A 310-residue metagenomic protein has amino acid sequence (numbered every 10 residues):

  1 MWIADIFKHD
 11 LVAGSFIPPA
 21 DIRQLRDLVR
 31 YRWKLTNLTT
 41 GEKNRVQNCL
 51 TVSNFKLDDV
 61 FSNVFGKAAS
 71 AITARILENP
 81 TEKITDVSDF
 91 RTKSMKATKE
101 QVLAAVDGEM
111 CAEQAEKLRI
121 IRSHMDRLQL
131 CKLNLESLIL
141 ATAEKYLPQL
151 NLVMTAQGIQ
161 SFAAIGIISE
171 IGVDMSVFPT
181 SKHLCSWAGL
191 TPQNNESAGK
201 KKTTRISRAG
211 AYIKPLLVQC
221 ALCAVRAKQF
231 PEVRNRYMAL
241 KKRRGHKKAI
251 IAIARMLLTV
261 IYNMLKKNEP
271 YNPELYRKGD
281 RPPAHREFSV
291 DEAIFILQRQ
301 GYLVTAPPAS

Functional and structural regions predicted by a protein language model:
M1-S310: A detector of single, family-specific signature residues that are central to catalytic or substrate-handling motifs
